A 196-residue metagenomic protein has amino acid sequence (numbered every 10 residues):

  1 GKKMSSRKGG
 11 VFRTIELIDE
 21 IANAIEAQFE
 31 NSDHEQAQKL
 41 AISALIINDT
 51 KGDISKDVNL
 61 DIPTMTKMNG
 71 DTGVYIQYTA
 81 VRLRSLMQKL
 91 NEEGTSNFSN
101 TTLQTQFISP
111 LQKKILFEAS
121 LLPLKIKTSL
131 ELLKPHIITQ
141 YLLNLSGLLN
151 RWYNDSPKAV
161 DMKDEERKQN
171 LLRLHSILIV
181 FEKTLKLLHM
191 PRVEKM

Functional and structural regions predicted by a protein language model:
K2-M196: Non-catalytic interaction-recognition regions
